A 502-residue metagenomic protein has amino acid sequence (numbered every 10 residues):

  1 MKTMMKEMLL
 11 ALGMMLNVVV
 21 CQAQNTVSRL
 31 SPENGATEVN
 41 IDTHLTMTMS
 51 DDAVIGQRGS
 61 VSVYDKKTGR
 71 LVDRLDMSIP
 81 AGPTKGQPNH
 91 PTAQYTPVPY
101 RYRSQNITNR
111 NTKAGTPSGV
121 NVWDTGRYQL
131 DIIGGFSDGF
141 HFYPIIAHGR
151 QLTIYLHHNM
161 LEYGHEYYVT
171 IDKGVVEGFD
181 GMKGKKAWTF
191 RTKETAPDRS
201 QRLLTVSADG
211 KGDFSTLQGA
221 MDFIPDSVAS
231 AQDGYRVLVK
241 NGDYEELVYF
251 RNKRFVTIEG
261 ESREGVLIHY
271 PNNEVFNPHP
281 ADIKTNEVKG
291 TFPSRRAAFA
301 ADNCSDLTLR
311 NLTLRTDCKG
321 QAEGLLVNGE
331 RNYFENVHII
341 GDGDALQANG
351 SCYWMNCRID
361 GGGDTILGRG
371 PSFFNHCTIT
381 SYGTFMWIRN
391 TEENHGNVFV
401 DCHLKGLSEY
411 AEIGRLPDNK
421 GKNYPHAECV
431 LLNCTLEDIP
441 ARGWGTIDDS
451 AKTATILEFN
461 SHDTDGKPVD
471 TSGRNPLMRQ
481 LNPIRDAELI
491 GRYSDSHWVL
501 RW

Functional and structural regions predicted by a protein language model:
K2-L9: Bacterial N-terminal signal peptides that target proteins for export
L10-N17: Bacterial N-terminal signal peptides
G13, G59-V61, G260: Small side chains
V19-A23: Sec/Tat signal peptide C-region and signal peptidase I cleavage site
Q24-P197: Acidic, low-complexity Ser/Thr/Gly/Pro-rich repeat segments typical of extracellular/periplasmic and surface-exposed
T195-W502: Sequence-level preference for short, compositionally simple segments enriched in small aliphatic or small polar residues
